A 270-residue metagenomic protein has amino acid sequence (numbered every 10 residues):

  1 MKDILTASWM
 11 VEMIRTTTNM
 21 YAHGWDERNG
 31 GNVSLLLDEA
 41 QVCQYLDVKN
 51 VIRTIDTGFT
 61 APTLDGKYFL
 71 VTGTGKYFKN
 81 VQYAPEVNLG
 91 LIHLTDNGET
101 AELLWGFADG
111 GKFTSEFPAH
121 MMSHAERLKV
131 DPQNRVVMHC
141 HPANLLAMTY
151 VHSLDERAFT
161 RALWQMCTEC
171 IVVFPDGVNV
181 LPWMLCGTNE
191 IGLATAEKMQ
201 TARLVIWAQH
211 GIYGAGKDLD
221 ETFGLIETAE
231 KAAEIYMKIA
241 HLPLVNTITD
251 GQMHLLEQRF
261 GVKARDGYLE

Functional and structural regions predicted by a protein language model:
M1-E270: Glycine-rich flexible loops
